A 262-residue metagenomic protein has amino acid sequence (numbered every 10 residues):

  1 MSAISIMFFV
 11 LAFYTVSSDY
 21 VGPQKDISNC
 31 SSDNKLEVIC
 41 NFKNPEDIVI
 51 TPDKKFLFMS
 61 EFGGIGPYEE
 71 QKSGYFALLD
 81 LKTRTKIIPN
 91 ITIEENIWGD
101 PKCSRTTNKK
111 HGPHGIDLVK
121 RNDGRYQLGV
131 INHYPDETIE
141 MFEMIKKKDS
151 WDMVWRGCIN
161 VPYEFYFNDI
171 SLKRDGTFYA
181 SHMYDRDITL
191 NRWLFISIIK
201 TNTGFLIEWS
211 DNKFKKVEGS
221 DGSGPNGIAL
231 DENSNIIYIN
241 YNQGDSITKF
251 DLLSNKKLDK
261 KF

Functional and structural regions predicted by a protein language model:
F8-N34, D149, N191, I199: Blade/loop signatures of beta-propeller domains
D19-N44, W98-K102, D152-M153: A short helix->beta-strand "capping" segment at the edge of beta-propeller domains
E37-Y75: Beta-strand-rich domains and repeat architectures in extracellular enzymes and scaffolds, especially beta-propellers
F42-P52, E95-K120, W155, N160-F178 (+4 more regions): Beta-rich, blade/repeat-based domains predominating in secreted/periplasmic proteins but also intracellular
F56-F58, Q127-G129, T177-Y179, I236-I239: Conserved beta-propeller blade signature
M59-G74, V130-I131, A180-T201: Short, conserved, GDST-rich strand-edge loop motifs in beta-rich repeat architectures
G63-G66, Q71-N122: Blade-loop segments of beta-propeller domains
D80-R84, M144-K148, W209-K213, D251-K256: Short loop/turn segments that connect beta-strands within beta-propeller blades
